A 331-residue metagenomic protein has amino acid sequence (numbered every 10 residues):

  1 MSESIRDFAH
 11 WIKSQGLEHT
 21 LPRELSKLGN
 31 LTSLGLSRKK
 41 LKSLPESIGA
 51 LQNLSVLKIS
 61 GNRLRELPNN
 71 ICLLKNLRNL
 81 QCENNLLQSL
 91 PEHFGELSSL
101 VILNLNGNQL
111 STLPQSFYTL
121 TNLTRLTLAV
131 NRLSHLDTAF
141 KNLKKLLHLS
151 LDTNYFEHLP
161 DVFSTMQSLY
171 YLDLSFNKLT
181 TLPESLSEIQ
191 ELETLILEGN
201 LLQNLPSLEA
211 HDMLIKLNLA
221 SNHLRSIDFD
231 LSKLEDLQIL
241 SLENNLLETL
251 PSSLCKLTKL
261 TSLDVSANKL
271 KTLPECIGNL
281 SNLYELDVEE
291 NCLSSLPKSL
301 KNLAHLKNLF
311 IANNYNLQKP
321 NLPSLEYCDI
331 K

Functional and structural regions predicted by a protein language model:
I5-V56: LRR N-terminal entry segment and analogous cap-like coil->beta motifs
L21-R23, L44-S47, L67-N69, L90-E92 (+10 more regions): The feature encodes a structural signal of leucine-rich repeats
K27, S37, S47-A50, L73 (+11 more regions): C-terminal capping segment of individual leucine-rich repeats
L34-L36, L54-I59, L77-C82, L100-L105 (+10 more regions): Conserved hydrophobic beta-strand positions in leucine-rich repeat
K39, N62, N85, N108 (+9 more regions): Consensus "Asn ladder" position of solenoid repeat domains
N104-T112, T124-H135, A139-H158, V162-T181 (+1 more regions): Solenoidal tandem-repeat scaffolds enriched in leucines and small polar residues
E285-K331: Leucine-rich solenoid repeat scaffolds
